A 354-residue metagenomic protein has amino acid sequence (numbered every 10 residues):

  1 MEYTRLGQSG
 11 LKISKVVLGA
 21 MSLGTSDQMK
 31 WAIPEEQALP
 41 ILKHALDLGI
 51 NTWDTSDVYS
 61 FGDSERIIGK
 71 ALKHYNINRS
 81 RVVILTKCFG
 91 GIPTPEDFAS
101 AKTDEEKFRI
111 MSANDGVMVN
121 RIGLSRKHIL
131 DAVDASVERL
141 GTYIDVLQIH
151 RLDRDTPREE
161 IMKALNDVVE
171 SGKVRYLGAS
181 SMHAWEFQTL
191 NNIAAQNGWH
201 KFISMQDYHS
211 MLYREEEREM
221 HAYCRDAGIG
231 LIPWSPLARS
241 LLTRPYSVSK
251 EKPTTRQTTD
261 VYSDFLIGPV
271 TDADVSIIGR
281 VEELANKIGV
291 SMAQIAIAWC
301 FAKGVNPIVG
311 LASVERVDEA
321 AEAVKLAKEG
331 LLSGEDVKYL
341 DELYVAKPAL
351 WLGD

Functional and structural regions predicted by a protein language model:
M1-V83, K87, I92-T94: N-terminal binding-site loop/beta-alpha segment at the start of enzyme catalytic domains that lines or forms
L6, L18, A38, W53 (+13 more regions): Conserved, mostly hydrophobic/aromatic
M21-L23, V58, K87-G91, I149-L152 (+4 more regions): Active-site beta-loop-alpha junctions enriched in small/polar residues
S26-M29, T94-M118, Y223-E283, P348-D354: Glycine-rich, positively charged active-site loop/lid region within alpha/beta enzyme cores that binds and organizes
L42, E65, G69, V133-V137 (+7 more regions): Generic structural signal for well-ordered alpha-helices, preferentially at hydrophobic/aromatic core positions
D47, V169, P236, S263 (+1 more regions): Conserved short secondary-structure transition element at the edge of the structured enzyme core that lines
K73, V169-E170, E215-G230: Basic phosphate/pyrophosphate-binding loop/patch that engages nucleotide-derived ligands
S100-L212: Glycine/proline-rich, positively charged, aromatic-decorated active-site loop/lid region on the catalytic face
